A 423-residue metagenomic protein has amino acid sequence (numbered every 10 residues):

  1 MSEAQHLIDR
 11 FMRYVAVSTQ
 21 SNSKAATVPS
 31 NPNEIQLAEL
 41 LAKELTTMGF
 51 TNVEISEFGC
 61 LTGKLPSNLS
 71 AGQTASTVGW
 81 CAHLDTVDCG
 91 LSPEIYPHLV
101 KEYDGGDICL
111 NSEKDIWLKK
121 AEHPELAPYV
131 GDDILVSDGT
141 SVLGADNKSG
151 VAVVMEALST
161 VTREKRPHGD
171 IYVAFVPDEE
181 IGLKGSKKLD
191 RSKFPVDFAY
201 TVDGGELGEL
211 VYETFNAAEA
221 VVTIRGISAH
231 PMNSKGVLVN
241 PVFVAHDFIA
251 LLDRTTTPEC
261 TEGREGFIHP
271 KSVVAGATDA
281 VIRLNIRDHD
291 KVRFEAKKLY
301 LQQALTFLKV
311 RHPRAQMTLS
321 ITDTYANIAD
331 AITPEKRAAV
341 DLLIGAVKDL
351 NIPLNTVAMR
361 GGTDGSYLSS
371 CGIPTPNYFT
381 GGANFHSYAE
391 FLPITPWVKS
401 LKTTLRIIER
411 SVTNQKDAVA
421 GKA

Functional and structural regions predicted by a protein language model:
A4-P32, V136, H386-S387: N-terminal capping segment at the start of a domain
S23-K24, N52, P167-D170, R254-H269 (+3 more regions): Flexible, glycine/charged-enriched surface loops at secondary-structure junctions
A26-A75, G79-C81, D85, I95-P97: A non-catalytic alpha/beta surface segment that caps or lines the substrate-entry region of metallo-dependent hydrolase
G72-H168, F175: Active-site metal-coordination/substrate-binding segment of hydrolases, especially metallo-dependent peptidases
I108, D132-A145, D178-T306, M317 (+1 more regions): Midchain, well-structured core segments that form catalytic/ion-binding scaffolds
K114-D133, V211-T223, G345, P376: Acidic-glycine-rich active-site phosphate/pyrophosphate-binding loop
F243-C260, F267-H269, A315-Q316, A326-P376: Active-site-adjacent substrate-binding region of metalloamidase/peptidase-like peptide-processing proteins
G276-T278, P353-S411, V419: Zn-dependent metallopeptidase/amidohydrolase metal-coordination segment
